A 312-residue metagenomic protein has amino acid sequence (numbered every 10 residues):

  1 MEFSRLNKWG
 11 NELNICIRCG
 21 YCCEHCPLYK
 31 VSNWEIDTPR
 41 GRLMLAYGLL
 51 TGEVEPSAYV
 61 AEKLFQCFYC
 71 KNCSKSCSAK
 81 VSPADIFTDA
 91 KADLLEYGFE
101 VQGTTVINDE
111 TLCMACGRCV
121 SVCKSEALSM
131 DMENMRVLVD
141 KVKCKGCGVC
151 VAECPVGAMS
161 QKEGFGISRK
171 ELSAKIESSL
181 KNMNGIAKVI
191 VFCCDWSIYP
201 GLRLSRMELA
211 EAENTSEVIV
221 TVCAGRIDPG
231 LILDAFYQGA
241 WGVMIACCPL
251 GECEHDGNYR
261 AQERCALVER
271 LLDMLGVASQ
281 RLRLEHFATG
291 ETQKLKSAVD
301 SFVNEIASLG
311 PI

Functional and structural regions predicted by a protein language model:
M1-R18, Y47-C70, A92, E96-A115 (+3 more regions): Ferredoxin-like iron-sulfur electron-transfer modules
E2-F3, I36, F192, C265: Redox cofactor-anchoring modules in respiratory/redox and cofactor-processing assemblies
K8, E12-C23, P27, C193-I198: N-terminal basic/disordered segments at the start of proteins
I17, Y21-L43, N72-D93, R118-L138 (+1 more regions): Iron-sulfur cluster-binding cysteine motifs and their immediate structural context in ferredoxin-like electron-transfer
N33, G52-T111, S125, N258-A261 (+3 more regions): Fe-S ferredoxin-like electron-transfer domains and their immediately adjacent linker/connector regions across
G41-E53, A212-E213, L267-L272: N-terminal glycine-rich dinucleotide-binding loop that anchors FAD/FMN and/or NAD(P) in oxidoreductases
D131-V142, G148-I312: Iron-sulfur-associated redox domains of electron-transfer enzymes in respiratory and anaerobic energy metabolism
